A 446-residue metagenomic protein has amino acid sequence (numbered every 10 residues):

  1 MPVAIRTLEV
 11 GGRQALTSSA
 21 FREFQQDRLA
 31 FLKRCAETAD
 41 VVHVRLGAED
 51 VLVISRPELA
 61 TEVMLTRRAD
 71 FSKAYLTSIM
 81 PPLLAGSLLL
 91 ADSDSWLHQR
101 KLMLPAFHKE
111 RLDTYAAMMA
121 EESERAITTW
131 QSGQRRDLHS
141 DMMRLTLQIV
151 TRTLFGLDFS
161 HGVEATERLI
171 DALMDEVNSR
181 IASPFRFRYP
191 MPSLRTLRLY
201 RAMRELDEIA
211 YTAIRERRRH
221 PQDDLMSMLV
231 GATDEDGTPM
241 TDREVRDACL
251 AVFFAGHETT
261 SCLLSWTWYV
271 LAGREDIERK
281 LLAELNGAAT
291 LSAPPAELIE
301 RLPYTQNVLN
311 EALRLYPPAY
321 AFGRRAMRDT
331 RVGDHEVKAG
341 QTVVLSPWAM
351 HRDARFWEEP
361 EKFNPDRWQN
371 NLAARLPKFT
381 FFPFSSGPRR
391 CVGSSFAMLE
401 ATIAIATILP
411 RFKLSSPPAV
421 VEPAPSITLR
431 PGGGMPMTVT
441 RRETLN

Functional and structural regions predicted by a protein language model:
M1-H98, D113, A117-R125, L145 (+5 more regions): N-terminal membrane-proximal hinge/A-helix region immediately C-terminal to the signal-anchor transmembrane segment
M1-L8, F31, S72-S78, S95 (+4 more regions): Cytochrome P450 heme-thiolate monooxygenase catalytic core
V3-I5, A36, S123, D171 (+4 more regions): Cytochrome P450 proximal C-terminal region
S19-A39, E208, T212, L291-G333: Conserved cytochrome P450 K-helix E-x-x-R motif and the immediately C-terminal K′/meander segment
Q222-M228, L282-L302, L315-H335, V344 (+3 more regions): Cytochrome P450 fold signature focused on the C-terminal beta-domain
T259-E284, S395-R411: Cytochrome P450 catalytic-core helices
L345-L372: Conserved cytochrome P450 K-helix/beta-meander segment immediately N-terminal to the heme-binding cysteine loop
